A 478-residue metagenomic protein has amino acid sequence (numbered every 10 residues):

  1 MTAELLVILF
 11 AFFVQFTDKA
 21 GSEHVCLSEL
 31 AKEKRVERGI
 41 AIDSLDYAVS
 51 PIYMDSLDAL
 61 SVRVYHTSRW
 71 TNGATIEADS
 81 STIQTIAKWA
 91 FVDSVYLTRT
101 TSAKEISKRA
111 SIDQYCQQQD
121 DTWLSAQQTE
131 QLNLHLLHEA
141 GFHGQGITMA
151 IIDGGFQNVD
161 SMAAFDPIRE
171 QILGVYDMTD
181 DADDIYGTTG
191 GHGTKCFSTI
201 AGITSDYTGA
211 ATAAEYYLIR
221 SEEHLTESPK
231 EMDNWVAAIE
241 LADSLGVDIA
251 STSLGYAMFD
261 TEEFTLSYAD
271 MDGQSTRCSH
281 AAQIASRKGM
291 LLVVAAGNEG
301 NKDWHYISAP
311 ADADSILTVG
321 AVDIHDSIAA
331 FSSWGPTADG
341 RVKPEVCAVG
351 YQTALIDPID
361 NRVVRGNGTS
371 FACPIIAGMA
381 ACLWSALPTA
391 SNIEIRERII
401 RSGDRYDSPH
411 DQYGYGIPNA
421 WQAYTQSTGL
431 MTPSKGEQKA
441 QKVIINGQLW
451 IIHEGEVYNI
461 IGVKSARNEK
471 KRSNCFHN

Functional and structural regions predicted by a protein language model:
I8-A110: Inhibitory N-terminal propeptides of secreted protease zymogens
S44, S56-A59, S80-T82, S94 (+6 more regions): Coil residues (strongly favoring Ser/Thr
Y65-S68, T82-I83, I106-I151, Y176-G190 (+4 more regions): N-terminal domain-start motif of subtilase-like serine proteases
S94, L136-Y176, D180-E231, L245-D248 (+6 more regions): Subtilisin-like serine protease catalytic core
Q145, S161, I203, L218-S315 (+4 more regions): Substrate-binding/access-modulating region of protease and related hydrolase catalytic domains
F197, I219-E223, Y306, G350-Y413: Hydrolase catalytic cores
Y424-G455, K464-S465: Residue-level detector of functionally pivotal "anchor" positions at catalytic/ligand-binding pockets or at interdomain
V457-V463, N478: Short, glycine-anchored, charge-dense loop/turn motifs used at functional sites
